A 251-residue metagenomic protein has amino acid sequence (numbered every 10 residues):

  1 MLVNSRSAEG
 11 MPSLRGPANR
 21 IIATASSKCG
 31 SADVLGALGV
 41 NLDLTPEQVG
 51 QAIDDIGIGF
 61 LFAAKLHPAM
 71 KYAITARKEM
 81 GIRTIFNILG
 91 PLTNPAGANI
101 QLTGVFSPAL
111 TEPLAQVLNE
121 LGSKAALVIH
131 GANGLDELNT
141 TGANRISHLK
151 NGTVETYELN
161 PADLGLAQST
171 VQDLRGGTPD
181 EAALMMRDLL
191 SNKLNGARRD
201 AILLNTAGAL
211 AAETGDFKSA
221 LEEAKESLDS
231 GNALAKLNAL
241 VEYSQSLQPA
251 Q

Functional and structural regions predicted by a protein language model:
M1-I21, A25: Active-site cofactor/substrate anionic-group-binding motifs, chiefly glycine- and Lys/Arg-rich phosphate-binding loops
G16, G36-D43, E47-Q251: Glycine-rich anion-binding loops and their surrounding alpha/beta cores
T24-N41: Active-site-proximal loop->helix
